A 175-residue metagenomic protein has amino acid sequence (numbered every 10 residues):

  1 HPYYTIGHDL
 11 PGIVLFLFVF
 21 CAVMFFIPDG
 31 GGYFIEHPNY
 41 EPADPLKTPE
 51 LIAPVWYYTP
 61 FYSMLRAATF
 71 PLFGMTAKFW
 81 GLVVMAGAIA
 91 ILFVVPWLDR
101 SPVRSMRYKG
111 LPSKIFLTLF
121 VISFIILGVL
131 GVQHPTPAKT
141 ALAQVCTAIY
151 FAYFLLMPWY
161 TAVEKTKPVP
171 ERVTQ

Functional and structural regions predicted by a protein language model:
H1-Q175: Membrane-embedded and interfacial regions of multi-pass energy-transducing membrane proteins
